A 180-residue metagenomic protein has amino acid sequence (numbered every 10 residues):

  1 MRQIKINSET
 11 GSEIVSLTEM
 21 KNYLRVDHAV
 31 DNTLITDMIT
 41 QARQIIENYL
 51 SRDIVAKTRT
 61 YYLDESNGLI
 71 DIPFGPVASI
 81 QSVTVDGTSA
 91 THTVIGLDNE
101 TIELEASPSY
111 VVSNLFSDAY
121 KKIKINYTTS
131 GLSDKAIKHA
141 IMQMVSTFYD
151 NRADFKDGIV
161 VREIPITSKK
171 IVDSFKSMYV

Functional and structural regions predicted by a protein language model:
M1-V180: Divalent metal-cofactor coordination and adjacent catalytic microenvironments
